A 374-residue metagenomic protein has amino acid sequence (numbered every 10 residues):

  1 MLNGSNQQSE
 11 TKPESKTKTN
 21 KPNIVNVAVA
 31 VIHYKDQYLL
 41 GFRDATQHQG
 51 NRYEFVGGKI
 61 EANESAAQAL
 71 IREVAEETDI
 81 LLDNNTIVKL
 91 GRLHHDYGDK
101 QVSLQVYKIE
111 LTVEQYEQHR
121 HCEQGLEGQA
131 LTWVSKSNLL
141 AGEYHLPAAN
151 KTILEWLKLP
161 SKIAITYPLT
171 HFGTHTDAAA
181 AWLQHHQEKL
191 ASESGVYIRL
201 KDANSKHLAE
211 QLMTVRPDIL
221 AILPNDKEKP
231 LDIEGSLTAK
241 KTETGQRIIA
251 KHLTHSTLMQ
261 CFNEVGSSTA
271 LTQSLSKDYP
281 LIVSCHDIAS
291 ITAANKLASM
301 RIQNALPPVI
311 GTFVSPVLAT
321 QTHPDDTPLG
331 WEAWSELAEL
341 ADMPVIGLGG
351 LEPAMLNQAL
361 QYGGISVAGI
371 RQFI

Functional and structural regions predicted by a protein language model:
L2, Y34-E77: Conserved Nudix-box catalytic region and its N-terminal flanking loop in Nudix hydrolases and closely related
L2-Q8, K16-L39, R92, Y107-E110: Conserved N-terminal beta-strand and adjoining loop/helix that marks the start of the Nudix/MutT-like hydrolase domain
H48, Q124-E193: Nudix hydrolase/Nudix homology domain
R92-H121: Active-site-adjacent beta-strand/loop module that shapes the phosphate/pyrophosphate-binding cleft
A181, E193-S274: N-terminal active-site wall of soluble small-molecule enzyme domains
Q211-D226, T272-D287, T327-G347: Alpha-helix-loop-beta-strand connector modules within alpha/beta enzyme cores
A221-I249, L253-T254, L258, D287-N304 (+2 more regions): Catalytic cores of alpha/beta
H255-F262, G311-P324, P353-I374: Glycine-rich phosphate-binding active-site loops on the catalytic face of alpha/beta enzymes
